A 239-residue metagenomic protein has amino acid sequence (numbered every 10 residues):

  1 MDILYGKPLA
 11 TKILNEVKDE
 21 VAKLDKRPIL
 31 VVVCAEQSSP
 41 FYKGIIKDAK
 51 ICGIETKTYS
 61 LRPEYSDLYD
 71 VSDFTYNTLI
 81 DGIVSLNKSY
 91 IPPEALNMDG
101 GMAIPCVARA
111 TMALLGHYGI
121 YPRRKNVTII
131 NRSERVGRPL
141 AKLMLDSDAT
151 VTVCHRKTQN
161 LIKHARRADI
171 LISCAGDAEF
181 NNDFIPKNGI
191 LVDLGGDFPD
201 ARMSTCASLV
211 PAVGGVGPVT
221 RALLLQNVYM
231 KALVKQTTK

Functional and structural regions predicted by a protein language model:
M1-L24: Positively charged, low-complexity intrinsically disordered leader regions
I3, D67-P122, L161-H164, E179-F180: Anion-binding alpha/beta catalytic cores of soluble intermediary-metabolism enzymes, centered on
K18-P28, G119-P122: Glycine-rich phosphate/diphosphate-binding loops that line cofactor/substrate pockets in enzymes
R27-E36: Short beta-strand segments enriched in small/hydrophobic residues
L30, T56-T58, V151, L209: Generic structural signal for residues in well-ordered beta-strands
A35-I46, M102-I190, P199-C206: Glycine-rich phosphate/diphosphate-binding loop of Rossmann-like nucleotide-binding domains
S38-L68, D73-L79: Active-site cofactor/substrate anionic-group-binding motifs, chiefly glycine- and Lys/Arg-rich phosphate-binding loops
N87-M98, N181, V192-T238: Rossmann-fold NAD(P)-binding glycine/threonine-rich loop
